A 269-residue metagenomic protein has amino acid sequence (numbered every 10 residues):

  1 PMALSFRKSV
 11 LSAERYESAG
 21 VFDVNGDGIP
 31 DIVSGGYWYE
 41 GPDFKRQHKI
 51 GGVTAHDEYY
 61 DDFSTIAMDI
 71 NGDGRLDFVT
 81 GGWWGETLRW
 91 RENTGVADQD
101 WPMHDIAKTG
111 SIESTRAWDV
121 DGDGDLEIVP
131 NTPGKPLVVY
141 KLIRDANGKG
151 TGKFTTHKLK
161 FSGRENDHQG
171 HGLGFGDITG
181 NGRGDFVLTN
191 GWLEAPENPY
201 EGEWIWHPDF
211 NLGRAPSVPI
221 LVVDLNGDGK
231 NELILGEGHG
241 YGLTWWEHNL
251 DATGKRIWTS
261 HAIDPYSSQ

Functional and structural regions predicted by a protein language model:
P1-Q269: Beta-propeller-forming repeat regions
